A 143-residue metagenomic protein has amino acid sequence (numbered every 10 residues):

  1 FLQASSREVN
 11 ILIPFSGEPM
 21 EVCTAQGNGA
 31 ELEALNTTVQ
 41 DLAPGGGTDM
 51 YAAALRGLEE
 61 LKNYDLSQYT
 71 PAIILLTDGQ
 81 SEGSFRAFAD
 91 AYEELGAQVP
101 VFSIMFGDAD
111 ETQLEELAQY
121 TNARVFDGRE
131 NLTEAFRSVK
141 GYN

Functional and structural regions predicted by a protein language model:
F1-Q26, A53-A54, A72-L76, F106-A109: Von Willebrand factor
L2, L61-Y64: Hydrophobic pocket-lining residues that define ligand/cofactor binding sites across diverse proteins
S5-N10, L66-P71, G96-F102, T121-R124: Loop/turn elements at helix/coil->beta-strand transitions in domains of secreted/extracellular proteins
R7-E8, M20, E31-T37, M50-Y51 (+6 more regions): Mature, Sec-exported extracytoplasmic domains of Gram-positive
S16-E18, N28-G45, A52, N63-L66: Exposed, interaction-prone extracellular/peripheral surfaces
E21-A25, L32, N36, A91-G96: Generic alpha-helical hydrophobic packing signal
D41-T48, L55, G79-N131, A135-V139: VWA/integrin I-like adhesion module and closely mimicked acidic/polar interface patches used
